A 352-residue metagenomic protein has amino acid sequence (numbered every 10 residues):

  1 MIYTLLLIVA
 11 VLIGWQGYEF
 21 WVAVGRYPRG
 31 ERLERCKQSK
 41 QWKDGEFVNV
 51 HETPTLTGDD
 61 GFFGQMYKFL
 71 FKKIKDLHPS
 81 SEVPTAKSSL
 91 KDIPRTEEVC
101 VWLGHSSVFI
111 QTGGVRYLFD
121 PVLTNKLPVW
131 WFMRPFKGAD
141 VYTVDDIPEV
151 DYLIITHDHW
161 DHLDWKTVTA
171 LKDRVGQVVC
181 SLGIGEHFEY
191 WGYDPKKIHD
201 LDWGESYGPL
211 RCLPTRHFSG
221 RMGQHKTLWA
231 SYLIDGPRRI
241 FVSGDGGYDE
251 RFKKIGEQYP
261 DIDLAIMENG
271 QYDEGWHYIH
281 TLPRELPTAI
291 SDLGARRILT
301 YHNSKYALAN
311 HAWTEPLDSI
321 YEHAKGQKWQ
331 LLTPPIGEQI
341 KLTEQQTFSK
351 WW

Functional and structural regions predicted by a protein language model:
I2-L127, F132, V141, G236-G244 (+2 more regions): Metallo-beta-lactamase
Y3-T4, V9-L33, Y152, Q177 (+2 more regions): Cap/insert and terminal regions of metallo-dependent hydrolase folds
S39, D44, F132-V179, P260-I266: Active-site metal-binding motif and surrounding structural segment of the metallo-beta-lactamase
K75-E97, C180-R238, S319-Q346: Metallo-beta-lactamase
S107-G113, G208-I262, H277-E285: Catalytic core of the metallo-beta-lactamase
I110, D120, H157, D164 (+6 more regions): Divalent metal-coordination and catalytic microenvironments
P121-L123, D158, T215-R216, G244-G246 (+3 more regions): Active-site metal-binding loops of divalent metal-dependent hydrolases
L123-D140, G220-R221, D273-I279, A307: Acidic/histidine-rich helix-loop elements that form or flank divalent-metal/phosphate-binding sites at the catalytic
